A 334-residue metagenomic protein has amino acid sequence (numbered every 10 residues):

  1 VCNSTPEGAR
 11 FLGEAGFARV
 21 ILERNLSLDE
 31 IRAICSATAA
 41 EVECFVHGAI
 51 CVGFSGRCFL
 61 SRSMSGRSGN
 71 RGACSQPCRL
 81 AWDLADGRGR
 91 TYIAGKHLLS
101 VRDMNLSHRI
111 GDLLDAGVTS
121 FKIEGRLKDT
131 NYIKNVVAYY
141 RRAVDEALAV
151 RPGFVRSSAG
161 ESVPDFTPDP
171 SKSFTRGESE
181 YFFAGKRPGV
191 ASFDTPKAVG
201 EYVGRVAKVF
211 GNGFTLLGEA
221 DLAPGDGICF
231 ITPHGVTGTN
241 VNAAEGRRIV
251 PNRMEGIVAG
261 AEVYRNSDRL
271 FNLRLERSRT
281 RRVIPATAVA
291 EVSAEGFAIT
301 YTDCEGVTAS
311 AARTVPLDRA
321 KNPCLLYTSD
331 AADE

Functional and structural regions predicted by a protein language model:
V1-T119, V136: Catalytic alpha/beta core domains of metabolic enzymes, predominantly
L12, C44, I123, G225 (+1 more regions): Conserved, mostly hydrophobic/aromatic
L106, D112, S120, E124-R151: Extended, domain-scale alpha-helical bundle/helix-rich regions
V136-A143, A147-P164, M254, A261-E262 (+1 more regions): Terminal amphipathic helices with adjacent charged low-complexity linkers/tails
A184-V203, T280: Edge strands and adjacent loops of beta-rich recognition modules
F210-D268, N272-L275: Conserved nucleotide-binding/hydrolysis modules and their immediate coupling elements across P-loop/ASCE NTPase motors
R253-E262, V289-A298, D303-L326: Extended acidic/polar, glycine-enriched regions that form or flank non-catalytic beta-rich accessory modules
Y327-D333: Conserved small/polar residues in nucleotide/adenosyl-binding loops
